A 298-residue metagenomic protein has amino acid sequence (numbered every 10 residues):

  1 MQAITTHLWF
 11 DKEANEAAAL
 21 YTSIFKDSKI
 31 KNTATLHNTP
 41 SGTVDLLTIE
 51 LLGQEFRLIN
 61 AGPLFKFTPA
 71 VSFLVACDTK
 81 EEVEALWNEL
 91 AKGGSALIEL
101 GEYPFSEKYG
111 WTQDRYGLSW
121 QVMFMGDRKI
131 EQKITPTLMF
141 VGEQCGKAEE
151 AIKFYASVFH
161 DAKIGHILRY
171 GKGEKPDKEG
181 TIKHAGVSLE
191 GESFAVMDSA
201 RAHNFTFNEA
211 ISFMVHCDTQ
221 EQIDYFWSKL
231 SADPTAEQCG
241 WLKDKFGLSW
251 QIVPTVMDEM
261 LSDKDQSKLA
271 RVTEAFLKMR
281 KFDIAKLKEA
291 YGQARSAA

Functional and structural regions predicted by a protein language model:
Q2, K31, L58-N60, E81 (+8 more regions): Vicinal oxygen chelate
L8-G53, E107, M139-S193: Core segments of cupin and vicinal oxygen chelate
K12-N15, C77, E81, G146 (+1 more regions): Soluble non-cytosolic domains of exported or imported proteins
D45, P69, Q132, K183 (+2 more regions): Residues that flank catalytic or metal-binding motifs in active/ligand-binding sites
L52-L64: Short hydrophobic interaction/assembly module
A70-S72, I98-Y103, A210: Short acidic, glycine/Ser/Thr-rich loop/turn "cap" segments at secondary-structure junctions
